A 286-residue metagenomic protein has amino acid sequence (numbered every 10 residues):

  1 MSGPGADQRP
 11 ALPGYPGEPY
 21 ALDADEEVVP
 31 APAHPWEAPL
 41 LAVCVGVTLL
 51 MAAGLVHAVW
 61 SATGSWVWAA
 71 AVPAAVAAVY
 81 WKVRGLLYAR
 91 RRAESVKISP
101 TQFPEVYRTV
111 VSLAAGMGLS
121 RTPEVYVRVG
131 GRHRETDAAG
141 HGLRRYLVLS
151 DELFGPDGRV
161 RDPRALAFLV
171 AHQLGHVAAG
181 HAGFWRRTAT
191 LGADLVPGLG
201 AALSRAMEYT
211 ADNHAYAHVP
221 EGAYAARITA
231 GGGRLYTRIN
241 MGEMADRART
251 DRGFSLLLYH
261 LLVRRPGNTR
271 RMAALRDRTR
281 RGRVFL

Functional and structural regions predicted by a protein language model:
M1-R132: Hydrophobic or amphipathic, alpha-helical segments that drive membrane association/targeting
V96, G155-P156, G192-L203: Short helix/strand-bridging catalytic loops that position acidic/His residues to coordinate divalent metals and engage
Q102-R108, S112-R121, P197-D251, D277-R281: Short helix/loop segments within enzyme catalytic domains that coordinate or immediately flank catalytic cofactors
V129-Y146: Catalytic zinc-binding patch centered on the HExxH motif and its immediate surroundings that defines zinc-dependent
E152-F168: Short pre-active-site segment immediately N-terminal to the catalytic Zn-binding motif
D157, V170-A178, T210, H214: Active-site His/Glu-centered metal-binding helix of metallohydrolases
Q173-T190, P220-A223: Catalytic Zn2+-binding segment of zinc metalloproteases
R249-L286: Pan-zinc metallopeptidase signature
